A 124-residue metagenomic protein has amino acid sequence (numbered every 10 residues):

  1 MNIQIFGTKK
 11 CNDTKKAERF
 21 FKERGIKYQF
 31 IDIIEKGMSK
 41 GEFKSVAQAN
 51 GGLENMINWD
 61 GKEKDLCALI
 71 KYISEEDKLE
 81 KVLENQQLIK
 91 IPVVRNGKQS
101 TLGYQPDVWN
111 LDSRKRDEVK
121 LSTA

Functional and structural regions predicted by a protein language model:
M1-R24, Y28-I33: Local sequence-structure signature of Cys/Sec-based thiol-disulfide redox active-site neighborhoods
I33-A124: Thiol/selenol-based redox catalytic cores and closely related redox-interacting motifs
